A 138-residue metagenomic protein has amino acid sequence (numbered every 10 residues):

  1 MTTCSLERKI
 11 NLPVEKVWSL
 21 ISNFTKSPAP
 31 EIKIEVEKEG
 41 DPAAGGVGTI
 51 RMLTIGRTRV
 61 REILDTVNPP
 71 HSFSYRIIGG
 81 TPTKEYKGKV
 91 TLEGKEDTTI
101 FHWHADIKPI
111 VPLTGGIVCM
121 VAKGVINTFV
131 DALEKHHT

Functional and structural regions predicted by a protein language model:
M1-A43: Hydrophobic ligand-binding cavity/cleft-lining segments
L6-R8, V60-T66, Y86-G94: Hydrophobic/aromatic beta-strand elements that line small-molecule binding cavities or substrate pockets in beta-rich
N11-V14, T66-P70, T91-I100, T138: A short, structured loop/turn motif at beta-sheet edges
L12, T81, G94, I107-P109: Beta-strand elements of well-folded, non-transmembrane domains
K26, V36-T81, A132-T138: Glycine-rich portal/gate segments that line the openings of hydrophobic small-molecule binding cavities
L64, I77, G94, W103-A105: Residue-level recognition of conserved beta-strand positions in structured domain cores
I100, D106-T138: A conserved amphipathic terminal alpha-helix motif
